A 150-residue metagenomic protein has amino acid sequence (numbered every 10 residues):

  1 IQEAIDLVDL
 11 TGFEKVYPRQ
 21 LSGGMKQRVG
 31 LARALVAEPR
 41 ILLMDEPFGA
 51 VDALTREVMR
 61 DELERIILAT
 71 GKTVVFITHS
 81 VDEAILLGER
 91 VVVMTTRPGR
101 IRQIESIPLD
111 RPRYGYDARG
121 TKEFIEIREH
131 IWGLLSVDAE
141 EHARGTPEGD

Functional and structural regions predicted by a protein language model:
I1-F13, R65: Conserved ABC ATPase "signature" region
V16-R19, A37: Conserved signature/switch motifs of ABC ATPase nucleotide-binding domains
S22: ABC transporter NBD signature
L31: Hydrophobic anchor residue at the start of the ABC signature
L42-D45: Catalytic Walker B motif of ABC-type/P-loop ATPase nucleotide-binding domains
R56-T70: Helical segment within the ABC ATPase nucleotide-binding domain
G71-I77: Conserved H-loop
